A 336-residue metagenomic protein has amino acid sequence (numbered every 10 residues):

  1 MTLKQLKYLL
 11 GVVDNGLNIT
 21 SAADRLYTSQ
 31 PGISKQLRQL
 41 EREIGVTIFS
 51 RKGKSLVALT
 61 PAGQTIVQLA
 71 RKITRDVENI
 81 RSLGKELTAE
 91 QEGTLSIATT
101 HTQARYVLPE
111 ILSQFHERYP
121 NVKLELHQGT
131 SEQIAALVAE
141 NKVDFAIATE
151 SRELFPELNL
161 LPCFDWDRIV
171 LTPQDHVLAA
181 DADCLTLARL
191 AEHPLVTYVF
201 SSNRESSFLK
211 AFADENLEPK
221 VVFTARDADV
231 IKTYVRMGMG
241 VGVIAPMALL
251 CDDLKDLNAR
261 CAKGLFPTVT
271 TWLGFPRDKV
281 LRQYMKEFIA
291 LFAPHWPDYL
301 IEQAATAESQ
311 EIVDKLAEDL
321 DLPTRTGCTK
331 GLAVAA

Functional and structural regions predicted by a protein language model:
V12-S29: Short helix-boundary/capping micro-motifs
E41-P61: A short LG(V/I)-centered, amphipathic sequence patch enriched for acidic residue(s) preceding the LG motif
L87, E110-Q114, E132-R168, T172 (+3 more regions): Short beta-strand-centered segments that line the small-molecule binding cleft or hinge of alpha/beta clamshell
E92-L154, T224-A225: Central regulatory/effector-binding core of bacterial HTH transcription factors
F155-P162, W166, D229-D278: Beta-alpha-beta core module
N159-F200, T268-D278, A293-P297: Hydrophobic/proline-rich hinge and linker segments of small-molecule sensing/allosteric domains, predominantly
A179-A180, L185, P194-E215, L281-A290 (+1 more regions): Secondary-structure junction motif
P246-L254, G264-A336: C-terminal effector-binding regulatory domain of bacterial HTH transcription factors
